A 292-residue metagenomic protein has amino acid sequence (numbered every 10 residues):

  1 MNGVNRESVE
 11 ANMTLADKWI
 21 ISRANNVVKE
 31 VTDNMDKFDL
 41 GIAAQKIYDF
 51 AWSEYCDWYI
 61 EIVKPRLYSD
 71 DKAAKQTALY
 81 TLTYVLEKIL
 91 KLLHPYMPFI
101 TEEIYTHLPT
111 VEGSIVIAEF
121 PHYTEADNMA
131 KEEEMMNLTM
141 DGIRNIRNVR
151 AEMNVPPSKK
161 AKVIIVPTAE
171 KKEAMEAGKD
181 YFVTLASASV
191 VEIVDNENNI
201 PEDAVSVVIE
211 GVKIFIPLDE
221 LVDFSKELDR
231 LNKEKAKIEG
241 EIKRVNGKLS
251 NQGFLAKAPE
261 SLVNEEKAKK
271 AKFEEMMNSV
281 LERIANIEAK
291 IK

Functional and structural regions predicted by a protein language model:
M1-K292: Feature 926 captures the class I aminoacyl-tRNA synthetase adenylation module centered on the KMSKS loop
